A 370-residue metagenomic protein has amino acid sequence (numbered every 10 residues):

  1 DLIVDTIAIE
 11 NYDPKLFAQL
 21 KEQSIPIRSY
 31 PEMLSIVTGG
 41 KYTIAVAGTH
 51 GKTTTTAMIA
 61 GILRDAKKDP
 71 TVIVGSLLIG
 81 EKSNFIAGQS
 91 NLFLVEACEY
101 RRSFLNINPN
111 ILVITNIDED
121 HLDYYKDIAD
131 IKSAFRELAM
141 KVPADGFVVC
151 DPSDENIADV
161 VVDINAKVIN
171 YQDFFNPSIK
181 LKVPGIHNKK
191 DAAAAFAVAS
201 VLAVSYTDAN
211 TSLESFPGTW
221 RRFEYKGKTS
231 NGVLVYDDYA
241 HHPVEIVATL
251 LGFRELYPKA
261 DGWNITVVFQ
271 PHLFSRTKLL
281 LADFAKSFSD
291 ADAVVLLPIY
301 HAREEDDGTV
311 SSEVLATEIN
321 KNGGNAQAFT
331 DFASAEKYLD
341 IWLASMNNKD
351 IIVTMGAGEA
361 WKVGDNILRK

Functional and structural regions predicted by a protein language model:
V4, V113, V353: N-terminal Rossmann-like NAD(P) cofactor-binding module of classical short-chain dehydrogenase/reductase
I7-C150, N156-N165, A193-S200: Phosphate-binding loop of NTP-binding sites
L16-P26, K141-G146, L250-A260, D307-F332: P-loop/Walker A phosphate-binding loop and immediately adjacent motor/lid segment at beta-alpha junctions
R28-E32, I73-G75, D151-P152, N165-I186 (+3 more regions): Beta-strand->loop->alpha-helix junctions that form or flank phosphate-binding loops in nucleotide-handling enzymes
V148-P152, T266-F269, A291-H301: Short internal beta-strands
P177, L181-A293, S345-N348: Nucleotide phosphate-binding/pyrophosphate-handling subdomain across enzymes that bind or process nucleotide phosphates
L234, A285-N348: C-terminal helical cap/extension that packs against the catalytic core of soluble nucleotide-cofactor enzymes
A335-K370: A glycine-rich beta-strand to alpha-helix segment that forms a phosphate/ribose-binding loop at ligand/cofactor sites
